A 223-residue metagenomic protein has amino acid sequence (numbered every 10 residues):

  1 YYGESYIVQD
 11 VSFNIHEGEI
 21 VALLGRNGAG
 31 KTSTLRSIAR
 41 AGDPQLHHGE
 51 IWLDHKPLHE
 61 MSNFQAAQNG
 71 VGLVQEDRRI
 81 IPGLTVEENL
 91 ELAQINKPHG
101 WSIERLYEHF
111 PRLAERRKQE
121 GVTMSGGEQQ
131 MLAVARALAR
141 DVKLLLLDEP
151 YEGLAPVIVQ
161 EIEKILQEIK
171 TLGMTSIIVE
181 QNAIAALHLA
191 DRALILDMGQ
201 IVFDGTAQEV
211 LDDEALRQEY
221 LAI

Functional and structural regions predicted by a protein language model:
Y1-I223: Glycine-rich phosphate-binding loops of nucleotide-dependent enzymes
